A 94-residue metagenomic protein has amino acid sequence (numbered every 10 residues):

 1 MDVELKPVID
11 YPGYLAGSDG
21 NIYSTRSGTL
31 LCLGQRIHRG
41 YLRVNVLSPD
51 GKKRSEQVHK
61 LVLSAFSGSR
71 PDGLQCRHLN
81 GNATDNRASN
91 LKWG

Functional and structural regions predicted by a protein language model:
M1-G94: Conserved recognition-core residues within compact binding domains
